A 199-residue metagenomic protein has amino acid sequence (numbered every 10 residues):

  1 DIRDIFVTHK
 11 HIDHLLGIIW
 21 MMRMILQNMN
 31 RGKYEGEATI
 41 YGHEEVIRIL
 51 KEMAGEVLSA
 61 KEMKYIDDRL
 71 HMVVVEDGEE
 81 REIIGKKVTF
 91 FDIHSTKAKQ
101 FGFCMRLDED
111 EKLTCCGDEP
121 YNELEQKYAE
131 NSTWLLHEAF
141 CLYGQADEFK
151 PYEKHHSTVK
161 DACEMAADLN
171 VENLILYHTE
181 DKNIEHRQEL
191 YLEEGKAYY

Functional and structural regions predicted by a protein language model:
D1-T114, P120, E125-K127, E185-Y199: Binuclear metal-dependent hydrolase catalytic cores
C104, C115-C116, C141, C163: Generic recognition of cysteine residues
Y121-Y199: Cap/insert and terminal regions of metallo-dependent hydrolase folds
